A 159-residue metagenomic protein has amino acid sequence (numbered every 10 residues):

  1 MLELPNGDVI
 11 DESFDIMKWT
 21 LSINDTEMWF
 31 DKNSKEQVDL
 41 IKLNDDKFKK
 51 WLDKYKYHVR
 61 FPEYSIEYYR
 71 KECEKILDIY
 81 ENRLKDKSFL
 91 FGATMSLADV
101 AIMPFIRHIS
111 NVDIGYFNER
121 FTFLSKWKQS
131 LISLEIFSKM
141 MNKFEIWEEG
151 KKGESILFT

Functional and structural regions predicted by a protein language model:
M1-E74: GST-like domain detector, emphasizing the conserved glutathione-binding G-site in the N-terminal thioredoxin-like
D31-Q37, K87-A98: All-alpha amphipathic helical-bundle segments outside canonical DNA-binding/catalytic cores that form hydrophobic
K49, L77-E81, I132: Structural signal for well-ordered, non-membrane alpha-helices
P62-E67, S88-F91, N118, I132: Residues lining hydrophobic/aromatic ligand-binding pockets adjacent to catalytic sites
R70-A93: A mid-sequence, solvent-exposed acidic-amphipathic segment
L90-I114: GST superfamily/GST-like fold recognition
F105-M140: Short His-centered aromatic/hydrophobic patch
F144-T159: Acidic/histidine-enriched, glycine/proline-rich intrinsically disordered or flexible terminal extensions
